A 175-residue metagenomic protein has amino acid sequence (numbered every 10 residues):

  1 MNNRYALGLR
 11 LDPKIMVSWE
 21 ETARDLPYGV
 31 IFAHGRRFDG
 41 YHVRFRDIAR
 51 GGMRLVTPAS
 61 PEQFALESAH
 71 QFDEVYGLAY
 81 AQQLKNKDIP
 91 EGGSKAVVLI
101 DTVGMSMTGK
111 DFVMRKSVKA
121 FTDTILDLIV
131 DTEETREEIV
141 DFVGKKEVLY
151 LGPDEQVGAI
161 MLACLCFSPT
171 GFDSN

Functional and structural regions predicted by a protein language model:
M1-F45: Charge-rich interaction surfaces and accessory domains that mediate macromolecular binding and assembly
G8-K14, Q63-H70: A generic short-segment signal for beta-strand/edge and adjacent turn/coil regions
E21-G35, S68-N86: Conserved alpha/beta core surface patches that mediate binding of polyanionic ligands
G40, E62-E67, V75-N175: Glycine/serine-rich phosphate-binding loop and adjoining beta1-alpha1 elements at the start of nucleotide-handling
D47-G51: Duplex nucleic acid-engaging cores and interfaces of nucleic-acid transaction enzymes
